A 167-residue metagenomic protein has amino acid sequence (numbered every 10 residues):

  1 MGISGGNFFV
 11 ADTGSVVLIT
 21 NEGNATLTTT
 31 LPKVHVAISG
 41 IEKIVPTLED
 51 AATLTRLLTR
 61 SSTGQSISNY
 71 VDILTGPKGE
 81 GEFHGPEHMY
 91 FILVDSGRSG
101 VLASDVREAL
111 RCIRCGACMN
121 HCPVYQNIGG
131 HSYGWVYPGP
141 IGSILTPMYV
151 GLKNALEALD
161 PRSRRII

Functional and structural regions predicted by a protein language model:
M1-V106: The feature marks the mature, well-folded catalytic cores of soluble enzymes
G6, S15, A117, P140-S143: Gly/Ser/Thr-rich helix-start
I44-A51, R111, C115, Y137 (+1 more regions): Generic structural signal for well-ordered, non-membrane alpha-helical segments in soluble metabolic enzymes
A52-T63, M119-C122, Q126, M148: Structural signal for hydrophobic packing residues in well-ordered secondary-structure cores of soluble enzyme domains
E82-A109, Y125-I167: Ferredoxin-type iron-sulfur electron-transfer modules in oxidoreductases and energy-metabolism complexes
C112-C118, C122, I167: Short cysteine clusters
